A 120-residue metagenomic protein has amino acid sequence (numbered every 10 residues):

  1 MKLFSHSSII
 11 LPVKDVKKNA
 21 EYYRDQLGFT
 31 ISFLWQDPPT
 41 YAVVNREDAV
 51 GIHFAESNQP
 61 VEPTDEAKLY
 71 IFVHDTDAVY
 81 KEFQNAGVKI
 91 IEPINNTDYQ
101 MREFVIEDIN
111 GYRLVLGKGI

Functional and structural regions predicted by a protein language model:
M1-A20, A67-L69, G117-I120: N-terminal beta-strand motif that seeds the catalytic metal site of vicinal oxygen chelate
S8, P39-Y41, K68, M101: Short hydrophobic/aromatic beta-strand or adjacent loop that forms the aromatic wall/cage of a ligand/substrate-binding
I10, T30-Q36, N95-T97: Conserved catalytic-core motifs of GNAT/GCN5-like acyltransferases
K14-V16, L69-R113: Vicinal oxygen chelate
K17-T30: Amphipathic alpha-helical segments
R24-D25, N45, Q84: Alpha-helical segments within the soluble intracellular
I31-D65, R113-K118: Conserved short beta-strand elements that form part of the metal-binding/catalytic scaffold of enzyme active sites
